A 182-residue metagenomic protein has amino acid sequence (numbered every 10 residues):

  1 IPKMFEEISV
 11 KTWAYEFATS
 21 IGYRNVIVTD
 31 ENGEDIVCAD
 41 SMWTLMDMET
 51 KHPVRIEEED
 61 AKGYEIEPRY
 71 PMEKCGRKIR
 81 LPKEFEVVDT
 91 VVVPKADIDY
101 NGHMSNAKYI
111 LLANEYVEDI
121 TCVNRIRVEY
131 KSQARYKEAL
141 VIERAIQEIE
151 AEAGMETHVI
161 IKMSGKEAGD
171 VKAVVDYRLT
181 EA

Functional and structural regions predicted by a protein language model:
P2-K78, K131-A139, I146-A182: HotDog/MaoC-like acyl-thioester-processing domains
L45-K51, I56-T121: Catalytic strand-loop segment that frames the active site of acyl-thioester-processing enzymes
T90, V141-R144: Ser/Thr- (and often Asn-) enriched beta-sheet segments in non-cytosolic proteins
I126-V128: Short alpha-helix capping/helix-loop boundary micro-motifs
